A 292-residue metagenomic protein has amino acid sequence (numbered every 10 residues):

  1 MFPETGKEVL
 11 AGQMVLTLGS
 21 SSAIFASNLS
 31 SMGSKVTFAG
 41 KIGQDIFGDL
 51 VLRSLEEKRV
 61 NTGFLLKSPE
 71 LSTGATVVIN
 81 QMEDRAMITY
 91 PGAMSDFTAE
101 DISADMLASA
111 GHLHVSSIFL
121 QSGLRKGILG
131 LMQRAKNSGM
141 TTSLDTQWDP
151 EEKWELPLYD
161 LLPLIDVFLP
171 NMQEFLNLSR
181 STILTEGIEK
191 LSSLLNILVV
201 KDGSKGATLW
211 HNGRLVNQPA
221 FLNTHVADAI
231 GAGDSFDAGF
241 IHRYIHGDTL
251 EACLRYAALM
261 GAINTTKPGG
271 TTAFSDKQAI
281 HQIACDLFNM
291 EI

Functional and structural regions predicted by a protein language model:
M1-K41, I46-E57, V226, E291: Glycine-rich phosphate/adenosyl-contacting loop at the front of the ribokinase-like
Q13-S21, L66-E70, G231: Active-site nucleophile and cofactor-binding loops and adjacent substrate-binding regions of central metabolic enzymes
F25-A26, V51, G130-M132, M260: Aromatic/hydrophobic pocket-lining residues that form π-stacking "cages" and hydrophobic walls in ligand
L29, N171, G233: Short, conserved phosphate/pyrophosphate- and ester-handling motifs at nucleotide-, phospho-/glycolipid
K41, G74-I79, I88, Q218: Catalytic-core segment of enzymes that process non-peptidic bonds
R53-K67, Q81-V216, A279, C285-I292: Ribokinase/PfkB-type carbohydrate-kinase core domain
T73-A75, D84-R85, K205, F236: Change "...and in nucleic-acid phosphodiester-cleaving endonucleases..." to "...and in nucleic-acid processing enzymes
R134, T185-I292: Conserved phosphate-binding/catalytic region of the ribokinase-like
